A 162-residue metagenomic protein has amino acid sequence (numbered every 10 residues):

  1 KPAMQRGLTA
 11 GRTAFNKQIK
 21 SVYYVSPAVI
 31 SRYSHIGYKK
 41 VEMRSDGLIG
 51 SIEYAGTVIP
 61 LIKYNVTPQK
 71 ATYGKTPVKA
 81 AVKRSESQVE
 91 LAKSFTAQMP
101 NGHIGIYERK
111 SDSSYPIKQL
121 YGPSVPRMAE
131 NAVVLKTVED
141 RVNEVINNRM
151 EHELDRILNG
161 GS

Functional and structural regions predicted by a protein language model:
K1-S162: Short, Lys/Arg-rich flexible segments
